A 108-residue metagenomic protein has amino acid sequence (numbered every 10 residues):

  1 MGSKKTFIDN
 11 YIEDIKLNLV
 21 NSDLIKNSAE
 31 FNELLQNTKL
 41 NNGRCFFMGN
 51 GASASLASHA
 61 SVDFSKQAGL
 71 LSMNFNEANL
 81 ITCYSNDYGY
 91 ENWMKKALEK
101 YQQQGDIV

Functional and structural regions predicted by a protein language model:
M1-D23: Generic N-terminal amphipathic, Lys/Arg-enriched alpha-helix
M1-K4, A29, A60-K66: Short, functional N-terminal and low-complexity linear motifs
K5, I25-S28, E91: Short, structured helix-loop boundary elements
I8, S28-F31, A57: Hydrophobic packing residues in well-ordered alpha-helices of helical domains and bundles
V20-N41: A short, well-structured juxtamembrane/interface segment
L34-I107: Glycine-rich, small/polar surface segments that engage phosphate groups of diverse ligands
